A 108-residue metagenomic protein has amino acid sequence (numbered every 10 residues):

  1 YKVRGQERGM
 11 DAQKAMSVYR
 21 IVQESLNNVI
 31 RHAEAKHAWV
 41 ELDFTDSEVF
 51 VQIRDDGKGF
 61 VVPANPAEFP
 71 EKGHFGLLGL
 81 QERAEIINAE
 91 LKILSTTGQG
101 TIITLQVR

Functional and structural regions predicted by a protein language model:
Y1-R108: Coiled-coil dimerization/phosphotransfer module
